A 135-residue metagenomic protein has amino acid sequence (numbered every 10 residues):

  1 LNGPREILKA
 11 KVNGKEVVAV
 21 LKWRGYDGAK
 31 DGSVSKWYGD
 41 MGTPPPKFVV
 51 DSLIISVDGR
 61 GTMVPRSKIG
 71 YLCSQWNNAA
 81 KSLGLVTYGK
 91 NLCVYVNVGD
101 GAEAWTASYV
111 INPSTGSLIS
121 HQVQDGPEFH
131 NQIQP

Functional and structural regions predicted by a protein language model:
L1-P135: Exposed acidic/polar residues on beta-strands and adjacent loops within beta-sheet cores, strongest in beta-propeller
